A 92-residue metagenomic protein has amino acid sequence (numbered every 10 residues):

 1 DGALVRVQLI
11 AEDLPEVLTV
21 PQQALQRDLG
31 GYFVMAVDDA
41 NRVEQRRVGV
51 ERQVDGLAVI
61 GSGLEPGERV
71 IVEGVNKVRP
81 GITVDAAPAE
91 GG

Functional and structural regions predicted by a protein language model:
D1-E16, L25, A36-R42, V54 (+2 more regions): Hydrophobic alpha-helix/coiled-coil detector that fires on Leu/Ile/Phe-packed helical surfaces
A3-L4, R47-G49: Short, solvent-exposed beta-edge and connector elements
P21: Nucleotide/phosphate-binding loop and acidic/charged catalytic motifs in nucleotide-binding or -utilizing enzymes
G31-F33, A58: Short aromatic-glycine-enriched beta-strand elements
F33-M35, I82: Conserved hydrophobic/aromatic positions in well-ordered beta-strands
A36, V50-R52, S62: A residue-level detector for short acidic-glycine micro-motifs
R47, L57-P88: Exposed loop and linker-edge segments at protein-protein interfaces
